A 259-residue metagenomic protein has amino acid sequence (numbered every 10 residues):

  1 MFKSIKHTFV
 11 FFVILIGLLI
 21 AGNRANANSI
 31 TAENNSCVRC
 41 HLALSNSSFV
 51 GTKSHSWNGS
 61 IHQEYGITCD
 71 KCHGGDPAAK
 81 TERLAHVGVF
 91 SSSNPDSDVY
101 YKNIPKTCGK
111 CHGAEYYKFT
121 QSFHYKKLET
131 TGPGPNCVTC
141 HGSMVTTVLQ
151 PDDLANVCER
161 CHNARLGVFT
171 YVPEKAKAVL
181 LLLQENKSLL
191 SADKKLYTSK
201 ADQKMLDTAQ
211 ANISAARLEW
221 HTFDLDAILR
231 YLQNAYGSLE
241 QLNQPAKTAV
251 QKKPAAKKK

Functional and structural regions predicted by a protein language model:
M1, T8-F11: Intrinsic disorder/low-structure terminal segments
F2-I5, G22-K259: Short sequence/structural segments immediately N-terminal
V10-L19: Bacterial N-terminal signal peptides
